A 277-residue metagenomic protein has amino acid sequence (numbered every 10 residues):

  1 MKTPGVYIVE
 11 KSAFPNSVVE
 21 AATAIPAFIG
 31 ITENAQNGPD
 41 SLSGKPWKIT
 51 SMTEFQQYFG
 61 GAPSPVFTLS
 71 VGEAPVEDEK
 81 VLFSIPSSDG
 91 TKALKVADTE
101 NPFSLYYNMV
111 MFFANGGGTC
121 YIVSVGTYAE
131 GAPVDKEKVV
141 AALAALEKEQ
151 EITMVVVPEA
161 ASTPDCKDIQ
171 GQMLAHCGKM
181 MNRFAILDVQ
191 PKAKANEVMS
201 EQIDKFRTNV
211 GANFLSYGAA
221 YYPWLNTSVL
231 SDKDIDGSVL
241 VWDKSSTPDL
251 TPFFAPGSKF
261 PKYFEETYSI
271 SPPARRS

Functional and structural regions predicted by a protein language model:
M1-S277: Surface-exposed assembly/interface segments
